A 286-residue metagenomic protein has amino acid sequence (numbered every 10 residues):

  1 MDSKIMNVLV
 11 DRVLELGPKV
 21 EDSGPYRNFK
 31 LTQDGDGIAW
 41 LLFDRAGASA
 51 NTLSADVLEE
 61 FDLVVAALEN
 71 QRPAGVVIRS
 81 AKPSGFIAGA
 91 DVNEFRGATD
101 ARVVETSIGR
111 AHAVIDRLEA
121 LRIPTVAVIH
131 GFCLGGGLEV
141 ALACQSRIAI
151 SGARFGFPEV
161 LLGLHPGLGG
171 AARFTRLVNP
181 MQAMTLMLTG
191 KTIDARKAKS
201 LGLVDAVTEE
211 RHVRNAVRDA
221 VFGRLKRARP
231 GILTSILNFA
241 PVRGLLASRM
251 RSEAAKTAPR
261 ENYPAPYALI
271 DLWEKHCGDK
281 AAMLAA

Functional and structural regions predicted by a protein language model:
D2-L42, E139, L186-A286: Amphipathic alpha-helical segments at domain termini/boundaries
D36-L42, L58-R102, A113-H130, I150-R154: A structural preference for short, pocket-lining loop segments at secondary-structure junctions
R45-S49, E94-F95, K275-H276: A short, flexible beta-alpha/helix-coil linker loop
G89, E105-I108, H112, G135 (+2 more regions): Glycine-rich phosphate-binding loop at the start of an alpha helix
D116, F174-T175, A255-R260: Short amphipathic alpha-helical boundary/capping segments
E119-T234: Crotonase-fold acyl-CoA enzyme core
